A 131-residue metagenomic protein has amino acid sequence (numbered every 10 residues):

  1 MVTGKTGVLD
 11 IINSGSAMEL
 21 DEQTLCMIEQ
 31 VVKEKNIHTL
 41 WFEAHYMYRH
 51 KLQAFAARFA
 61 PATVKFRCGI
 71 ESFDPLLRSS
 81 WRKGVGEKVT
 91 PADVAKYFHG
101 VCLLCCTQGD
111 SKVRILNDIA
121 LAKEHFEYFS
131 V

Functional and structural regions predicted by a protein language model:
V2-E22, V32-K51, A62-V89, G100-T107 (+1 more regions): Core AdoMet radical
D21-L25, L52-Q53, K112-L116: Conserved strand-to-helix beginnings and helix N-cap segments that scaffold or border functional pockets
Q30-V31, F55, N117-A122: A generic secondary-structure signal
K33-K35, A57-P61, A95, K123-H125: Short, conserved loop/helix-junction motifs that constitute active-site signature segments in enzyme catalytic cores
T107-H125: Catalytic cores of alpha/beta
